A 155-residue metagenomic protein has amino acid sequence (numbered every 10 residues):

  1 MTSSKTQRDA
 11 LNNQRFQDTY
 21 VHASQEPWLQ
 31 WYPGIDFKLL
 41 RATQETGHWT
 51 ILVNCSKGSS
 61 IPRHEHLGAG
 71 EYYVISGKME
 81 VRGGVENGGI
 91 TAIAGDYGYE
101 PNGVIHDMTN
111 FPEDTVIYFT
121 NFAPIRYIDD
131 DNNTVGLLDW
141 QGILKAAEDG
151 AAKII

Functional and structural regions predicted by a protein language model:
M1-G47, N133-I155: A short, N-terminal "cap"/entry segment at the start of jelly-roll beta-barrel domains of the cupin/DSBH fold
F37-L39, T50-L52, E71, G89 (+1 more regions): Conserved hydrophobic/aromatic beta-strand scaffold that supports enzyme active sites
E45-G47, S56-S59, K78-E80, V104: Short, charged/polar surface micro-motifs in flexible loops or helix N-caps
K57, H66-E86: Glycine- and acidic-residue-biased ligand/ion/polar-headgroup-sensing regions
H64-H66, H106: Histidine-centered divalent metal-coordination motifs
E71, Y99, P112-D130: A short hydrophobic beta-strand segment most commonly corresponding to one strand of the jelly-roll/cupin
E80-N110: Short acidic-glycine-tyrosine-enriched beta hairpin
